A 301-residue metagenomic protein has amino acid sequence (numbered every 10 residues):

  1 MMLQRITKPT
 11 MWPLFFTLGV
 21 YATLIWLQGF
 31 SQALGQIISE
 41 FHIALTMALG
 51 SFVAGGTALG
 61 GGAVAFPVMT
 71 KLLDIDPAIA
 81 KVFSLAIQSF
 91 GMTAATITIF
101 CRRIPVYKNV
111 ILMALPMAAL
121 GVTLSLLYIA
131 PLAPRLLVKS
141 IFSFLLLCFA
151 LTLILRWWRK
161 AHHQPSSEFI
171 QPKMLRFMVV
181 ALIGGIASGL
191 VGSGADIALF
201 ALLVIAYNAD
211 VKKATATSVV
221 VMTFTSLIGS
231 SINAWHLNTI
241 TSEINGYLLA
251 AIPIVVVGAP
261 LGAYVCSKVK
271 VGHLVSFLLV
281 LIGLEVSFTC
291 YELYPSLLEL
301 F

Functional and structural regions predicted by a protein language model:
M1-G50, K71, P77, T98-G185 (+3 more regions): Juxtamembrane transmembrane-helix boundary motif
Q36, S51-G56, L85: N-terminal transmembrane alpha-helices
G50, A54, G184-G189, V221 (+4 more regions): Hydrophobic transmembrane alpha-helices of secondary-active solute transporters
T57-A65, V191-F200: Transmembrane helix boundary and interhelical junction motifs in multipass membrane proteins
G60-G61, T93, L120, L227 (+1 more regions): Residue positions within transmembrane alpha-helices of multi-pass solute transporters
G62-Y107: Juxtamembrane transmembrane-helix termini in multi-pass membrane transport proteins
K81-S89, L115, T215-S226, I282: Transmembrane helix-bundle signature of multi-pass membrane transporters/permeases
S84, L199, I205-V219: Small-residue-rich alpha-helical segments with characteristic i,i+4
